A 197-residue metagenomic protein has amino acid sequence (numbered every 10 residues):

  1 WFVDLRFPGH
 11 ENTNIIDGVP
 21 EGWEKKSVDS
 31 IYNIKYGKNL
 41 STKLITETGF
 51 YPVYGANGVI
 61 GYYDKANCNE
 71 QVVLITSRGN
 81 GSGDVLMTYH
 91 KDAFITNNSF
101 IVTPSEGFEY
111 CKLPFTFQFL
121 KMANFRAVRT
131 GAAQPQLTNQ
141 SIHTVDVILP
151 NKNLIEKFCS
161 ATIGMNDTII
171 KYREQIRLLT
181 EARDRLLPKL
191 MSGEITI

Functional and structural regions predicted by a protein language model:
W1: Active-site-proximal helix/loop microenvironment of the serine DD-peptidase/beta-lactamase transpeptidase fold
D4-N39, L44-G55, I148, K152-L190 (+1 more regions): Non-catalytic DNA-recognition/assembly elements of restriction-modification systems
G55-V59, Y63-V145: A short beta-sheet element
